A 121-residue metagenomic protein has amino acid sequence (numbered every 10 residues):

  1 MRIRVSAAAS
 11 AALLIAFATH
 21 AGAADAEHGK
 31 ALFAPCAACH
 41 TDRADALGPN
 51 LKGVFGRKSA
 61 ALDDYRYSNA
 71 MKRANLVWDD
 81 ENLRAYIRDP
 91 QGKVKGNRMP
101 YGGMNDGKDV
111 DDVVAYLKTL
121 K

Functional and structural regions predicted by a protein language model:
M1-S10: Bacterial N-terminal signal peptides that target proteins for export
A11-I15: Extracytoplasmic thiol/disulfide redox context detector
F17, L32, P100: Conserved Rossmann-like nucleotide-binding pocket used by diverse enzymes that bind dinucleotide cofactors
F17-D25: Sec/Tat signal peptide C-region and signal peptidase I cleavage site
A24-R66, K72-V77, R88-N97, T119-K121: Periplasmic/extracellular electron-transfer cofactor-ligation site, primarily the c-type cytochrome heme-c attachment
A26, D80, D106-G107: Alpha-helix N-capping/helix-start residues
G102-L120: Short, exposed beta-strand-loop hairpins at the edges of beta-sheets in extracellular/periplasmic proteins
